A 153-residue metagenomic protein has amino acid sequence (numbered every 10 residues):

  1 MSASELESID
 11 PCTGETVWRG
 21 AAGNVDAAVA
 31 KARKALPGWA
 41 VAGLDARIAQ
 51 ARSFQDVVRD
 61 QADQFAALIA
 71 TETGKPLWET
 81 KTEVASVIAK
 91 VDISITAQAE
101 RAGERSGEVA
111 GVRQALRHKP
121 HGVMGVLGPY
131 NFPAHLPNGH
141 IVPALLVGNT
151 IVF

Functional and structural regions predicted by a protein language model:
M1-T71, I93, E100: Short, structured beta/alpha segment
A51-I141: N-terminal Rossmann NAD(P)-binding subdomain characteristic of aldehyde/semialdehyde dehydrogenases
L145-L146: Short hydrophobic alpha-helices that are characteristic scaffold elements of the AMP-binding
T150-V152: A short hydrophobic/small-residue beta-strand
